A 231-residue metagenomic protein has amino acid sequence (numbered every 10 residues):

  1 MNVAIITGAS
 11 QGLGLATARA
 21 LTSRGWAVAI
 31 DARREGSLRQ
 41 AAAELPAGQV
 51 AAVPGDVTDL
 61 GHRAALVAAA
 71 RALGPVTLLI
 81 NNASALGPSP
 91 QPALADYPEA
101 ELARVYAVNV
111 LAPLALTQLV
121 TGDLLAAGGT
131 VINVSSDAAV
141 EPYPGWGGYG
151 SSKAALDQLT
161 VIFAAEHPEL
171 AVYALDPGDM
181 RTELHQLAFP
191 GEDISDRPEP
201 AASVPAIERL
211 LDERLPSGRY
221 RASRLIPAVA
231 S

Functional and structural regions predicted by a protein language model:
S10-Q11: Conserved glycine-rich cofactor-binding loop
P54-L66: The beta1-alpha1 cofactor-binding region of Rossmann-like NAD(H)/NADP(H)-dependent oxidoreductases
N82-P90: Conserved NAD(P)H cofactor-binding loop of Rossmann-fold oxidoreductase domains
P90-L94, P98-A103: Substrate-binding pocket helix/loop in short-chain dehydrogenase/reductase
T117, S152: Active-site helix of classical SDR
S136: Residue(s) in the substrate-gating loop at a strand-loop-helix junction that position the organic substrate next
E169-L170, A174-G178, T182, P190-S231: C-terminal helical subdomain
